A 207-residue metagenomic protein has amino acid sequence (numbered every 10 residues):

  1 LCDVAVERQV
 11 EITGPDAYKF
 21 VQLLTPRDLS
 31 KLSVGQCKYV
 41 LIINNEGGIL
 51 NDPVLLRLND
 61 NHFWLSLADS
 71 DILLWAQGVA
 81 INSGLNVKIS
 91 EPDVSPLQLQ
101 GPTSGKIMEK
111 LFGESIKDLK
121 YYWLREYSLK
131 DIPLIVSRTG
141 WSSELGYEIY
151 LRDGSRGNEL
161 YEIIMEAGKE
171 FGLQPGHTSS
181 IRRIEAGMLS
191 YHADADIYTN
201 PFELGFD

Functional and structural regions predicted by a protein language model:
L1-D207: Basic, glycine/lysine-rich polyanion-binding surfaces/domains
